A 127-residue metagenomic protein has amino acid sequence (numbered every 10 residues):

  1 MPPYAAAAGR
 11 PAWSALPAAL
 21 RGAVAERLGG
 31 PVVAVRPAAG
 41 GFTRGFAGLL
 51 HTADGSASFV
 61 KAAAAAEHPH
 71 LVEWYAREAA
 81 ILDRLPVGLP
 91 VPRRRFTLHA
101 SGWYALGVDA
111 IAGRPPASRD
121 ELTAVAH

Functional and structural regions predicted by a protein language model:
M1-R36: Juxta-kinase regulatory segment immediately upstream of eukaryotic protein kinase catalytic domains
S14-L16, L49, E73: N-terminal/domain-start segments enriched in small and hydrophobic, helix-friendly residues, covering either
R27-A53: ATP-binding glycine-rich phosphate-binding loop
G41-R44, A100-Y104: Short acidic/glycine-enriched loop/turn segments that link adjacent beta-strands
A47-L49, F59, A105-G107: Conserved hydrophobic/aromatic beta-strand scaffold that supports enzyme active sites
L49-T52, A62, F96, A110: Conserved hydrophobic "DFG−1" position in protein kinase catalytic cores
A57-S101, A117-A126: A conserved alpha-helical element in kinase catalytic cores
S101-R114: Conserved short submotifs of the Hanks-type protein kinase catalytic core that shape the nucleotide-binding pocket
